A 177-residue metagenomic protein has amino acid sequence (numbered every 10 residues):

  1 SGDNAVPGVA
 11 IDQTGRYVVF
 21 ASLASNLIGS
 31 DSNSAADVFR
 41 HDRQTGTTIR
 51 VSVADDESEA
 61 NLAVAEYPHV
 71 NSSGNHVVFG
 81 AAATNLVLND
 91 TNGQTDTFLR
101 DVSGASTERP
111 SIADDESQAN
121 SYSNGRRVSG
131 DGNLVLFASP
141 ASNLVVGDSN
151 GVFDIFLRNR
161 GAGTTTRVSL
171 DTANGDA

Functional and structural regions predicted by a protein language model:
S1-A177: Conserved "turn/edge" positions that cap or connect secondary-structure elements within repeat/scaffolded domains
